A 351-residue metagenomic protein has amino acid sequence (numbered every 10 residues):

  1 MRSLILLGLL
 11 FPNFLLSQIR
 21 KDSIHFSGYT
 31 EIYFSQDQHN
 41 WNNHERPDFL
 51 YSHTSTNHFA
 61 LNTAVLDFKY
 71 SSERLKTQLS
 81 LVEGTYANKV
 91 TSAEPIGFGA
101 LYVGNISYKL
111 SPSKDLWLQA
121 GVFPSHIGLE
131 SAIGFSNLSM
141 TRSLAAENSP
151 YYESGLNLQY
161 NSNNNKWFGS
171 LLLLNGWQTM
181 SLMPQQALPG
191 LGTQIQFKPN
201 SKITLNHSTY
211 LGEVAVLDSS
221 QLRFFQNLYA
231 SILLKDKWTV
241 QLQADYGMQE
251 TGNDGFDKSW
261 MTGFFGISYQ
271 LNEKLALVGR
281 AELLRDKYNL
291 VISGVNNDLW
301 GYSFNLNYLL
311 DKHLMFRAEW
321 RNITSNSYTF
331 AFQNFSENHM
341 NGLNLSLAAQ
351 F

Functional and structural regions predicted by a protein language model:
S17, Q36-H58, A87-V103, S111-Q196 (+1 more regions): Surface-exposed coil loops of outer-membrane beta-barrel proteins
I19, F68-S72, Y108-L110, Y160-S162 (+6 more regions): Residue-level signature of outer-membrane beta-barrel architecture
I19-R46, L118, I203, N341 (+1 more regions): Transmembrane beta-strand segments of Gram-negative outer membrane beta-barrel proteins
D22, N57-N62, G97-Y102, P150-S154 (+5 more regions): Residues that define the transmembrane beta-barrel architecture of outer-membrane proteins
G28-Q36, L79-E83, A120-V122, L171-N175 (+4 more regions): Transmembrane beta-barrel strands of outer-membrane/channel proteins
V65-D67, N105-S107, N157-Q159, Q194-Q196 (+6 more regions): Outer-membrane beta-barrel architecture
R74-T77, K114-L118, N165-L171, S201-H207 (+3 more regions): Repeated loop/turn-to-beta-strand initiation elements of outer-membrane beta-barrel proteins
Y308-M315, W320, E337-F351: Outer-membrane beta-barrel "beta-signal"
